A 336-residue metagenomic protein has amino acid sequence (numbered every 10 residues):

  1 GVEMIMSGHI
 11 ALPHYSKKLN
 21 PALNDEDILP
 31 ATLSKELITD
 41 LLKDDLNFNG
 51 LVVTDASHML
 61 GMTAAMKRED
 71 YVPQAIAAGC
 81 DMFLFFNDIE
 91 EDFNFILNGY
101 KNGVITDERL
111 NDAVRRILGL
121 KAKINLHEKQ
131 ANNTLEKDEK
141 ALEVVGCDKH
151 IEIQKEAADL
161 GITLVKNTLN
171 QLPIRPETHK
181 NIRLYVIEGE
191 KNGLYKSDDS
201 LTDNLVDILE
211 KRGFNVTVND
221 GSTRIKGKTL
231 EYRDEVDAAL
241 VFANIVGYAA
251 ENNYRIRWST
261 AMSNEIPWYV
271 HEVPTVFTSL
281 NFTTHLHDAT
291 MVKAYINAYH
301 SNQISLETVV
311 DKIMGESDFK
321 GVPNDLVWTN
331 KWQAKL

Functional and structural regions predicted by a protein language model:
G1-L29, V236-E251: Short acidic, glycine-rich surface-loop motifs adjacent to enzyme active sites
E3-M4, N49-V53, M82: Structural preference for beta-strand elements that scaffold enzyme active sites
S7, V52-T54, T278: Active-site neighborhood of phospho(di)ester-bond hydrolases with catalytic His/Asp-centered motifs
I10-A11, S57-H58, N281: Catalytic metal-binding/acid-base residues of hydrolase active sites
E26-P30, M59-G61, L84-F85, L194: A generic structural signal for short
D27-V53: Alpha-helix-loop-beta-strand connector modules within alpha/beta enzyme cores
S34-K35, D44, A65-L336: Preference for extracellular/luminal or secreted protein segments
A56-M66: Structured mid-domain segments that build the active-site/substrate or prosthetic-cofactor binding neighborhood
